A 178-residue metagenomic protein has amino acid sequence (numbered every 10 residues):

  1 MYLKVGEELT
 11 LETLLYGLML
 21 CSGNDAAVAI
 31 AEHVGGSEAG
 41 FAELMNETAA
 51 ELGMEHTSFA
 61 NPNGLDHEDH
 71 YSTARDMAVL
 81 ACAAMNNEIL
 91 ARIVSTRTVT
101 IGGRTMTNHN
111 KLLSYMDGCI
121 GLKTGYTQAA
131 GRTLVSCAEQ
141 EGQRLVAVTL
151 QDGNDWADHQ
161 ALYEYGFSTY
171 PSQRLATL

Functional and structural regions predicted by a protein language model:
M1-R75, A84-M85: Active-site-adjacent loops and short helices of periplasmic peptidoglycan-processing enzymes
M54-S58, D66-L178: Domain-terminus/edge residues, biased toward the C-terminal soluble/receptor-binding domains of extracytoplasmic
